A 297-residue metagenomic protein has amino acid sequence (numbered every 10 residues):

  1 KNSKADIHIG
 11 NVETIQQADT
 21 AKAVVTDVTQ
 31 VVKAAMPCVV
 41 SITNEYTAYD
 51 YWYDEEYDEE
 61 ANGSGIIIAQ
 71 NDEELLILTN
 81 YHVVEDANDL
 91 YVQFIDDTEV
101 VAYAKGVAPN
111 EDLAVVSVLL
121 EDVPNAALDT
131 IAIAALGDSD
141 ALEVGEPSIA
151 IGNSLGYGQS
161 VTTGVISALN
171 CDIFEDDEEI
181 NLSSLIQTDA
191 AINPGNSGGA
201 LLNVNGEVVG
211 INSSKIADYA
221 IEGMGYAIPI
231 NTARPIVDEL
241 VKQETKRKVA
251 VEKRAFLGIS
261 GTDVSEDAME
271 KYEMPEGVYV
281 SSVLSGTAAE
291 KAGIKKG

Functional and structural regions predicted by a protein language model:
N2-D267, P275-E276, S285: Serine-dependent protease modules
I77, A289-G297: Conserved PDZ fold ligand-binding element
A268-Y272, E290-G293: Extended hydrophobic-aromatic, low-complexity segments
